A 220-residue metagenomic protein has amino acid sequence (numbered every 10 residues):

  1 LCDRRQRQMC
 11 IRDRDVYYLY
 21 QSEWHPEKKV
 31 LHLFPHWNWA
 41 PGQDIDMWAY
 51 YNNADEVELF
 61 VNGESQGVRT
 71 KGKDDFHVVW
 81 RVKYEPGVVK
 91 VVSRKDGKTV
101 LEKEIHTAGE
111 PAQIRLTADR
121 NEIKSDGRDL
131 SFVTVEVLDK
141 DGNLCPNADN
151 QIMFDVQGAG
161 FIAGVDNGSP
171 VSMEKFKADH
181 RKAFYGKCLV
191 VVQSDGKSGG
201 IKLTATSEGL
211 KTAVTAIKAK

Functional and structural regions predicted by a protein language model:
L1-I11: Single conserved hydrophobic/aromatic residue that forms the stacking wall/gate of nucleotide- or nucleobase-binding
R12-W39, T117-E122: Short, compositionally biased P/S/T/A/G/V-rich stretches that sit at domain boundaries
N38-Q43, E122-S131: Short, solvent-exposed loop/linker segments at the N-terminal edge of repeated beta-sheet extracellular domains
M47-Y51, V92, T117, R128-P146 (+2 more regions): Beta-strand-rich structural segments
N52-Q66, E102-E104, L130, K140-M173: Short flexible loop/turn segments that cap and initiate beta-strands
G67-D74: Short beta-strand segments within Ig-like beta-sandwich modules, predominantly Fibronectin type-III
V78-Y84, F176-G196: Short, hydrophobic beta-strand segments
G97-G109, K211-K220: Edge beta-strands of extracellular beta-sandwich domains
